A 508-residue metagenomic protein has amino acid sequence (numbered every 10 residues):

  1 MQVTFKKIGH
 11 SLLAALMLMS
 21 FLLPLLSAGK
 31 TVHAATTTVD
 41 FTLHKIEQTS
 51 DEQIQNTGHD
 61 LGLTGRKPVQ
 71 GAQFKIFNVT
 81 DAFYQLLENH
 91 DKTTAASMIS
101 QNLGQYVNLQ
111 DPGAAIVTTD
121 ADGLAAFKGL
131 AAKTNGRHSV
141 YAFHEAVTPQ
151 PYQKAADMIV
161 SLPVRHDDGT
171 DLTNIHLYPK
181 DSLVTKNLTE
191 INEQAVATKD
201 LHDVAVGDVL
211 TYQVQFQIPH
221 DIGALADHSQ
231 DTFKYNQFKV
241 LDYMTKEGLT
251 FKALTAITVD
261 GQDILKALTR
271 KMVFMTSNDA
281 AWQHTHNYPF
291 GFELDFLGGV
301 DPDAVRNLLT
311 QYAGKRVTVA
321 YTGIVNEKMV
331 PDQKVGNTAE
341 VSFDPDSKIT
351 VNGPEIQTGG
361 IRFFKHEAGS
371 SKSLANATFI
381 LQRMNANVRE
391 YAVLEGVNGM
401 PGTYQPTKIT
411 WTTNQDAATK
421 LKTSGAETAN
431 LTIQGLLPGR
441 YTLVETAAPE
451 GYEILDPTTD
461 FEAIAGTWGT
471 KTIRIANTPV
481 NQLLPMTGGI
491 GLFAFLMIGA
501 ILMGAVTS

Functional and structural regions predicted by a protein language model:
Q2-S508: Solvent-exposed loop/turn and edge beta-strand elements of beta-rich ligand-binding domains
